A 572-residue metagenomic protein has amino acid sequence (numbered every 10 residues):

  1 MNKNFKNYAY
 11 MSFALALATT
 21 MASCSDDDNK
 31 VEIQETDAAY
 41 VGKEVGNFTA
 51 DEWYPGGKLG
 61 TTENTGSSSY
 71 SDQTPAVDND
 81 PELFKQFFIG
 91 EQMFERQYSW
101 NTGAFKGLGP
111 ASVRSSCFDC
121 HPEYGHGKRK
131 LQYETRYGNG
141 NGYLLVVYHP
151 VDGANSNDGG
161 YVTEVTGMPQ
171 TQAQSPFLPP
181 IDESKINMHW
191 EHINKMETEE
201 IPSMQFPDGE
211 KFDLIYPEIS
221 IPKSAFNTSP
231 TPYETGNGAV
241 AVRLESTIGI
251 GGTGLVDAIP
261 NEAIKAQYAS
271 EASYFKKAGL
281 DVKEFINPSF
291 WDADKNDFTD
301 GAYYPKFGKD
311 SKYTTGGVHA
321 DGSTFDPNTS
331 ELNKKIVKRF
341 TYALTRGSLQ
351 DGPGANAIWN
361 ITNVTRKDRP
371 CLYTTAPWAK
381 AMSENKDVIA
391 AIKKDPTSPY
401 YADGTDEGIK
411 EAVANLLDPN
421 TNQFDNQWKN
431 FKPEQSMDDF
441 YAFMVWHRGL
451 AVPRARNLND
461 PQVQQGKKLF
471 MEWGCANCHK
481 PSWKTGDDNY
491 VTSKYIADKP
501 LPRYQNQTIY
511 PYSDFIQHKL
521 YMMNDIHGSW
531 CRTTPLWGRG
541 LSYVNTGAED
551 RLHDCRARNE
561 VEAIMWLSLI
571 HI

Functional and structural regions predicted by a protein language model:
M1, I570-I572: Intervening/peripheral non-core polypeptide segments
N2-M11: Bacterial N-terminal signal peptides that target proteins for export
M11-A18: Hydrophobic helical h-region of N-terminal Sec-dependent signal peptides in bacterial secretory/periplasmic proteins
T20-S23: C-terminal motif of bacterial Sec signal peptides marking the signal peptidase cleavage site
D28-F88, Y98-M444, R448-P461, L469-I570: Electron-transfer interface patches adjacent to heme c in soluble/periplasmic c-type cytochromes and di-/multiheme
G90-M93: Extracytoplasmic loop-helix module adjacent to an early transmembrane segment
